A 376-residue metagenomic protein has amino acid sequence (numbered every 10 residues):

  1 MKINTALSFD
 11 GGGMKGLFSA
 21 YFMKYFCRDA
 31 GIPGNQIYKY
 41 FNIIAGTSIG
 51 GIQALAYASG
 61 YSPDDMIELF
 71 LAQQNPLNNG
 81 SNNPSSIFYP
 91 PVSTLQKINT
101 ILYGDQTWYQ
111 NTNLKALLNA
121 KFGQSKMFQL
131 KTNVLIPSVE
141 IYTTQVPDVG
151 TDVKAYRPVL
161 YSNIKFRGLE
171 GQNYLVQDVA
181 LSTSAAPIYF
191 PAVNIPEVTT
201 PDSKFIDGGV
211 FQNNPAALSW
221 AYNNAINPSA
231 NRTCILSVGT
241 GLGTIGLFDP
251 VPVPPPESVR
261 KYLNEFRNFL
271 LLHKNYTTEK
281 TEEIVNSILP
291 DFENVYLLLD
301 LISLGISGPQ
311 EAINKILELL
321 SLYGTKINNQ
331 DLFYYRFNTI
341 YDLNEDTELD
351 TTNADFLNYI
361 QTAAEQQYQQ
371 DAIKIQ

Functional and structural regions predicted by a protein language model:
M1-Q376: Conserved catalytic cores and adjacent C-terminal regulatory segments of lipid-metabolizing esterases/lipases
